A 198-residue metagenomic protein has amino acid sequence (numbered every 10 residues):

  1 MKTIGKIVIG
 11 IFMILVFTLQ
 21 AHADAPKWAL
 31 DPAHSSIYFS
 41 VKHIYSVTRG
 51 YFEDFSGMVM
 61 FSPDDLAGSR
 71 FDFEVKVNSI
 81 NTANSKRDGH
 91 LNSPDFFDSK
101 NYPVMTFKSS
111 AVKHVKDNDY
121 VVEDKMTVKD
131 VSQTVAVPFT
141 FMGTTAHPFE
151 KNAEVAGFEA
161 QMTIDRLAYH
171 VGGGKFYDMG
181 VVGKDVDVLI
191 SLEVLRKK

Functional and structural regions predicted by a protein language model:
M1-I9: Bacterial N-terminal signal peptides that target proteins for export
K2, M13-L15, R49: Residues at the start of alpha-helices and the adjacent loop-to-helix junctions
V8-T18: Bacterial N-terminal signal peptides
H22-K198: Low-complexity, acidic/polar, glycine-enriched regions of mature
